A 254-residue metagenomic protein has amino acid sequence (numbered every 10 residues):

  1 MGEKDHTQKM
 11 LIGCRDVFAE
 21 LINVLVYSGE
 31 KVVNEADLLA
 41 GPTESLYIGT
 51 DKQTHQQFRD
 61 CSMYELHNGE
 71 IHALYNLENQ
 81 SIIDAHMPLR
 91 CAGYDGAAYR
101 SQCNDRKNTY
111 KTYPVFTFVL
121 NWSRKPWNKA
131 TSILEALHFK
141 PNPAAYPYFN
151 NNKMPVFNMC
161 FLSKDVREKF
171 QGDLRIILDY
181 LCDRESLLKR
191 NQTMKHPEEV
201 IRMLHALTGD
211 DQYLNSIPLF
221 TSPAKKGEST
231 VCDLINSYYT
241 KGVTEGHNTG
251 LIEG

Functional and structural regions predicted by a protein language model:
M1-E253: Elongated, amphipathic alpha-helical interaction scaffolds
